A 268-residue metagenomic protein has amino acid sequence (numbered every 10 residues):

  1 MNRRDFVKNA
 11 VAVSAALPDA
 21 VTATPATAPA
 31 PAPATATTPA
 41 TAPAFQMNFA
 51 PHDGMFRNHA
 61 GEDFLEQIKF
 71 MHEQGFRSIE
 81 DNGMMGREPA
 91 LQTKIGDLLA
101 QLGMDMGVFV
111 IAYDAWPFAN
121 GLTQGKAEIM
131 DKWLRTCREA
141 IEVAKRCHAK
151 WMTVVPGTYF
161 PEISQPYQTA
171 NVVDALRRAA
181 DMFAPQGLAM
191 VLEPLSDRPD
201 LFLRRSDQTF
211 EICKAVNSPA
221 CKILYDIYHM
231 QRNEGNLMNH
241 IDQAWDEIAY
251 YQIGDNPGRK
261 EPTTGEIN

Functional and structural regions predicted by a protein language model:
M1-A28, T38-G75, H148, L203-Y225 (+1 more regions): Histidine-acidic metal/acid-base catalytic patches
D5-D19, P39-P43, Q101-L102, N120-K222: Active-site acidic/histidine proton-transfer and metal-coordination neighborhood in alpha/beta enzyme cores
P29-P33: Intrinsic disorder/low-complexity segments
M55-R57, M85, A112-Y113, T158-F160 (+3 more regions): Active-site-proximal loop/turn and secondary-structure-junction residues that shape catalytic pockets, frequently
I68, Q92-G96, A180, M238-I241: Short amphipathic alpha-helical segments and helix-helix/interface helices
E80-A100, P156-F160: Glycine-rich, proline-tolerant flexible connector loops at the mouths of alpha/beta enzymes
I95-G125: Mid-chain, structured segments of secreted extracytoplasmic proteins
